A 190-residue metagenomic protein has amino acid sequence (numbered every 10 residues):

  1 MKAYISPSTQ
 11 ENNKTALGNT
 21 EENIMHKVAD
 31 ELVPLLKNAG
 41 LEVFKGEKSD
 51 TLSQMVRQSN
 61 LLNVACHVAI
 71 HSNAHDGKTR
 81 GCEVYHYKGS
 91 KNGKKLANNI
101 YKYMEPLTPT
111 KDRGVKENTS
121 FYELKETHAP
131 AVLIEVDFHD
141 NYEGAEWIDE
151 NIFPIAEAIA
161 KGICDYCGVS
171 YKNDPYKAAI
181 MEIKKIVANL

Functional and structural regions predicted by a protein language model:
K2-C82, H86-K91, K95: Catalytic-core regions of hydrolytic enzymes
Y4-S6, Q10, L62, H67-S72 (+2 more regions): Active-site-adjacent mobile loop/cap segments within catalytic or ligand-binding domains
K14-N19, V136-D140, K185: Short, exposed beta-strand "edge-strand" segments with a Pro/Gly-rich flavor and a Y/T-containing core
K27-K37, N92-L107, G144-K172: Long, well-ordered alpha-helical scaffolding segments within enzyme catalytic domains, especially pronounced
F44-S49, T110-E117: Surface-exposed patches in mature extracellular/periplasmic domains of secreted proteins
V84, G114-E117, I183: Generic preference for hydrophobic/aromatic residues in regular secondary structure cores
N173-L190: Short, low-complexity, charged amphipathic interaction modules
